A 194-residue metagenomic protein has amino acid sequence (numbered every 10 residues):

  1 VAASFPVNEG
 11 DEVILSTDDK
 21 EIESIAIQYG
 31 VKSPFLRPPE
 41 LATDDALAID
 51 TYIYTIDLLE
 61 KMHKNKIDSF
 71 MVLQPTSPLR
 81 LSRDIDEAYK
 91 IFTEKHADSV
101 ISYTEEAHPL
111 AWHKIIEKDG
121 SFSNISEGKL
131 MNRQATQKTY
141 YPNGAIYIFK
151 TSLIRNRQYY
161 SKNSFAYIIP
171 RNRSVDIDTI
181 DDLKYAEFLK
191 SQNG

Functional and structural regions predicted by a protein language model:
V1-D11: Short, compositionally biased segments
F5, I14, K20-S69, R80-R83 (+1 more regions): Short phosphate-binding loop-to-helix
E9, Y29-V31, K118: Short, structured coil segments at secondary-structure junctions
E9-I14, D98, N172-R173: Short active-site oxyanion
S16-T17, I148, I177: Short beta-strand scaffold positions
D50, S69, P78-F165: Conserved core of the sugar-phosphate nucleotidyltransferase
Y167-I168, R173-G194: Hydrophobic helical membrane-anchoring modules
